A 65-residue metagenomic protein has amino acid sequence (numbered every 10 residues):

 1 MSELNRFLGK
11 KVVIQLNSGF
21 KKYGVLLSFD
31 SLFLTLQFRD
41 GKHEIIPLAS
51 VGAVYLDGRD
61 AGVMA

Functional and structural regions predicted by a protein language model:
M1-A65: Conserved RNA-binding domains used in RNP assembly and mRNA/RNA metabolism
